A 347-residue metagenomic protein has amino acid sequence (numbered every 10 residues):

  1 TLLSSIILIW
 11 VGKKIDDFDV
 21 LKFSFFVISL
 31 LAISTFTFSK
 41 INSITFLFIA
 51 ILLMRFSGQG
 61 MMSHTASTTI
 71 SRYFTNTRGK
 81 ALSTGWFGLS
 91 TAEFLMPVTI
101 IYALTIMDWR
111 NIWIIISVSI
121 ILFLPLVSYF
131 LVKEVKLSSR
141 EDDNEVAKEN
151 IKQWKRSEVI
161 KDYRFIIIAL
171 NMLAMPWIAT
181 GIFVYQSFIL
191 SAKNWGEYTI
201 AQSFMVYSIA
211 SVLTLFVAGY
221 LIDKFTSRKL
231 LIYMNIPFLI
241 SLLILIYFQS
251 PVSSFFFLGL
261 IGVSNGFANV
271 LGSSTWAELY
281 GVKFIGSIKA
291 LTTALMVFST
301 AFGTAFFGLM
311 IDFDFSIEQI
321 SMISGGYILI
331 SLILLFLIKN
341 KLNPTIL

Functional and structural regions predicted by a protein language model:
T1-G12, M205-V217: Central cavity-lining transmembrane alpha-helices of secondary-active solute carriers, predominantly the Major
K22-F36, K229-L243: Structural signature of the two symmetry-related core transmembrane helices
T45-M61, S253-F267: Hydrophobic core of transmembrane alpha-helices in multi-pass small-molecule transporters, especially MFS/SLC-type
L52-F87, G281: Cytoplasmic helix-loop-helix junction between adjacent transmembrane helices in 12-TM secondary transporters
L89-V135: Helix-loop-helix hairpin linking two adjacent transmembrane segments in secondary transporters
E93, V282-D314: A late C-terminal transmembrane helix in Major Facilitator Superfamily
V132-W154, L347: Flexible cytoplasmic inter-helical loops of multi-pass small-molecule transporters
S157-L215: Extracytoplasmic gate region of multi-pass secondary transporters
